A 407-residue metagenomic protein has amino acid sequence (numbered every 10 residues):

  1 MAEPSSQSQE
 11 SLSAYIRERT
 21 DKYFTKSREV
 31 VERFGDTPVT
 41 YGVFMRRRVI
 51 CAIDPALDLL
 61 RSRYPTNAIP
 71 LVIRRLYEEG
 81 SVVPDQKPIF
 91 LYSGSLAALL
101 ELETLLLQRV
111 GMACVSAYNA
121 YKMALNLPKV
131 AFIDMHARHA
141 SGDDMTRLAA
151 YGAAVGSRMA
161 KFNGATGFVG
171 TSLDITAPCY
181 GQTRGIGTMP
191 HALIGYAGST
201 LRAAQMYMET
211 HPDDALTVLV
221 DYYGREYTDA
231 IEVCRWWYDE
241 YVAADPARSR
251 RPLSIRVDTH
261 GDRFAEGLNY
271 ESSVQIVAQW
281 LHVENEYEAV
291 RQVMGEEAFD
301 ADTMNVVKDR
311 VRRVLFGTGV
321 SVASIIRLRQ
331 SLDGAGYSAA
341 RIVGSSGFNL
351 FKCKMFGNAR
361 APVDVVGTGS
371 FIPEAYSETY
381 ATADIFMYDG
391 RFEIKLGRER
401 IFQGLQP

Functional and structural regions predicted by a protein language model:
M1-F24, G35, R46, C51-A52 (+2 more regions): Gly/Ser/Thr/Ala-enriched C-terminal appendages of enzymes
M1-L100, T104-A113, A117: Flexible, solvent-exposed loop/hinge segments and secondary-structure transition points
T37-V43, L71, A131, D214-L216 (+4 more regions): Structural beta-strand/beta-sheet cores of well-ordered domains, especially the beta-sheet scaffolds that support
G42, I53, G80, H136 (+5 more regions): Glycine-centered flexibility motif
A52-L60, A137-L148, P362: General structural signal for secondary-structure boundaries
L76, Y92, L219, V343-S346: Active-site-adjacent beta-strand anchor residues
S81-V83, F90-R327, S331: Buried, small/hydrophobic-residue-enriched core segments of structured protein domains
